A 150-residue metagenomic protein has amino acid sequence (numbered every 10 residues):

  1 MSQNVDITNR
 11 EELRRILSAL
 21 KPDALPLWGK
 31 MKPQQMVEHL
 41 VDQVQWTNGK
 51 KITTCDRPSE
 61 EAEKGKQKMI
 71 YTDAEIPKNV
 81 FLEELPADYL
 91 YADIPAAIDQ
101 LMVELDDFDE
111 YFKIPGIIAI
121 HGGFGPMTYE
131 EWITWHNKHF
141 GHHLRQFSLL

Functional and structural regions predicted by a protein language model:
M1-Q35, H39: Long, hydrophobic N-terminal alpha-helical segment
S2, D6-N9, L90, I94-A97 (+1 more regions): Residue-level preference for long, well-ordered alpha-helices that form the structural scaffold of enzyme catalytic
R10-L13, P58, A62-K64, I98: Alpha-helix initiation and N-capping motif
L13, L40-Q43, A97-E104, H136-H139: Alpha-helical packing segments of well-folded alpha/beta enzyme cores
I16-A19, E104-D107, Y111, Q146: Amphipathic, soluble alpha-helical interaction motifs
L20-K21, V80-L85, I120-G122: A short small-residue
D23-Y71, I114-L150: Short, contiguous alpha-helical
I70-G116: Acidic/histidine-rich alpha-helical segments that form the ligand environment of transition-metal centers
